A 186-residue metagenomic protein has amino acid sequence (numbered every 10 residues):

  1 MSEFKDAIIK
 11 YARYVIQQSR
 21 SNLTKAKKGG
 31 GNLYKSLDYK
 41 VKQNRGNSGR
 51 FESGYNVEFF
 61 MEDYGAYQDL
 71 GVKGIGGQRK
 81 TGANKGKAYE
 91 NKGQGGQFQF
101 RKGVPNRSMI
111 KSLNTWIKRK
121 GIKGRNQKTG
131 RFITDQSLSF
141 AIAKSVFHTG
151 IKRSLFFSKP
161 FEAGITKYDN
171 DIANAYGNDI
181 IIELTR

Functional and structural regions predicted by a protein language model:
M1-G49: Charge-rich, low-complexity N-terminal segments
N32-R186: Charged, low-complexity interaction tracts
